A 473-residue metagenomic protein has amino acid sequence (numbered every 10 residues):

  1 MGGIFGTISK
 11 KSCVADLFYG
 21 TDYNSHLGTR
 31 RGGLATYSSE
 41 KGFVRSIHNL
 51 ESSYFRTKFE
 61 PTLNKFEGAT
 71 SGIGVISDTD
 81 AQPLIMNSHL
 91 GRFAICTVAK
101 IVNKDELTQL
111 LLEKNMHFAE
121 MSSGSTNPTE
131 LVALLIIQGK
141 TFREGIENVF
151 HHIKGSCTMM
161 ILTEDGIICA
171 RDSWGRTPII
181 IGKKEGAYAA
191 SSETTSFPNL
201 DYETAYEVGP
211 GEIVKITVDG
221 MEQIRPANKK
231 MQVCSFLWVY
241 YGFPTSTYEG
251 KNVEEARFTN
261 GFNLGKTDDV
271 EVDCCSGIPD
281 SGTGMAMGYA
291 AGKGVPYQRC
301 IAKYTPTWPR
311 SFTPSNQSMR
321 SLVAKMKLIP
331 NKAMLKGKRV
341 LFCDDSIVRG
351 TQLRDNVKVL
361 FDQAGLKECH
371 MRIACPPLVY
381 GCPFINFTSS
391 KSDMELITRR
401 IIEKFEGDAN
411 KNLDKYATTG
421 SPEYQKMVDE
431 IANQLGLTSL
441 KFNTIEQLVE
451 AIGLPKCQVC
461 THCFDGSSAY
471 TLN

Functional and structural regions predicted by a protein language model:
M1-G209, K215-V272, I278: Conserved short alpha-helical segments that host acidic/polar catalytic motifs at enzyme active sites
S12, N103, R176-T177, F197-P198 (+6 more regions): Flexible loop/turn segments at secondary-structure boundaries
G28, V270-S281, M285, H370 (+1 more regions): Short glycine-rich phosphate-binding loop at a beta-alpha junction
S122-E130, Y297-R310, G407-N412, L437-I452: A conserved beta-strand->alpha-helix junction
L131-K140, P279, A291-W308: Amphipathic alpha-helical
D165-G166, D201-E207, K358-N473: PRPP-dependent phosphoribosyltransferase catalytic core
C275, G282-Y289, K293, Y297 (+2 more regions): Extended, hydrophobic alpha-helical segments in both membrane/secreted and soluble proteins
G294-V340, G350-T351, V379-K391: Short, glycine/charge-rich flexible loops or terminal/linker lids adjacent to PRPP-binding catalytic cores
